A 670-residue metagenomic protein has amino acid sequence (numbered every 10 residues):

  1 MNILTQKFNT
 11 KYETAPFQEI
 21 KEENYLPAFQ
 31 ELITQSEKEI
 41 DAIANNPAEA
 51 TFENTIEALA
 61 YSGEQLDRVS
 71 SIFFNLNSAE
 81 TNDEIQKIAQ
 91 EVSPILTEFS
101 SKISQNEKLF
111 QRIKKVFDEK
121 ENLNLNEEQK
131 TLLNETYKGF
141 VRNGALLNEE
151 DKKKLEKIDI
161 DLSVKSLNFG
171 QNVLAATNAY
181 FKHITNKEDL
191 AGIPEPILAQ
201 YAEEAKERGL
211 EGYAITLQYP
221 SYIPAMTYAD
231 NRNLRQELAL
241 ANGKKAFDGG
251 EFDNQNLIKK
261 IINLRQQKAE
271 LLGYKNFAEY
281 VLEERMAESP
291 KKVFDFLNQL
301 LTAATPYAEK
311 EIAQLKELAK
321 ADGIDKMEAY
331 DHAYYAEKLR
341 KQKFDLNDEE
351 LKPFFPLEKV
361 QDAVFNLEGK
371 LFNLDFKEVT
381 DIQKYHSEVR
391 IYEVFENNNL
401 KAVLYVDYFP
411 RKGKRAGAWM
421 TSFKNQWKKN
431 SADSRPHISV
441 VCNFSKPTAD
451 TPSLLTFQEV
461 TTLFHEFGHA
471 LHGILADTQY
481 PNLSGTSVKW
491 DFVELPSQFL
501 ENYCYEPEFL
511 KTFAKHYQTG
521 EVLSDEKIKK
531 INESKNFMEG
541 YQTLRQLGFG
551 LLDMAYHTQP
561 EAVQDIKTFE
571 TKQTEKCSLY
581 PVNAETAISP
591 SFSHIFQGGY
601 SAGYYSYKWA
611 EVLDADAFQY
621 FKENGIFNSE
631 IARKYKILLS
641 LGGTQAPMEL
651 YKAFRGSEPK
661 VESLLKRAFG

Functional and structural regions predicted by a protein language model:
M1-I193, F621: N-terminal helix-rich structural modules
M1-P27, E31, E207, G212-A214 (+9 more regions): C-terminal, non-catalytic "cap/extension" segments appended to globular domains
N9-N24, F73-V92, K115-K157, T216-N256 (+6 more regions): Short His/Asp/Glu-rich catalytic/ion-coordination signatures at enzyme active sites or charged loops
T34, K38, A42-E49, Q65-N82 (+23 more regions): Intrinsically disordered or highly flexible coil/loop and linker segments, enriched in small and charged/polar residues
E53, Q200, A205, L240-K259 (+1 more regions): A short, flexible low-complexity segment enriched in Lys/Arg and Gly/Pro that occurs in N-terminal basic tails
E64-N75, N134, K138, L240 (+3 more regions): Short, hydrophobic/amphipathic alpha-helical patches that form generic packing surfaces within helical domains
E128, L132-L133, V164, Q171 (+10 more regions): Active-site-proximal, well-structured secondary-structure segments within enzyme catalytic domains
S445-L463: Short pre-active-site segment immediately N-terminal to the catalytic Zn-binding motif
